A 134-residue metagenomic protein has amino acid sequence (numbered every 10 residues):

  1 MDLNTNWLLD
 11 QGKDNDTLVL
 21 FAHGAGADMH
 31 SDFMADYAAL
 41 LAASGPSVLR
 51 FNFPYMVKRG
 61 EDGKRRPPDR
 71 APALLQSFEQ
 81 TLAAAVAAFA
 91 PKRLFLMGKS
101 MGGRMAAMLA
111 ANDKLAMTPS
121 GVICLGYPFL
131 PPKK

Functional and structural regions predicted by a protein language model:
D2-R93: Serine-hydrolase catalytic machinery in alpha/beta-hydrolase-like enzymes
D36, M108-N112: Active-site signature of alpha/beta-hydrolase-fold catalytic machinery across serine- and Asp/Cys-nucleophile hydrolases
L41, D113-K114: Active-site catalytic pocket residues across diverse enzymes, especially alpha/beta-hydrolases
V57-R59, F129-K134: A short beta-to-alpha transition loop/helix N-cap that caps and shapes the active-site region
L96-G98, L125: Short beta-strand immediately N-terminal to the catalytic nucleophile in serine-hydrolase-like folds
G98-G102, A106: Gly/Ala-rich beta-loop-alpha elbow adjacent to hydrolase catalytic centers
M105-L109, K133: Hydrolases whose catalytic domains are alpha/beta-hydrolase-1, hotdog thioesterase, or metallo-beta-lactamase-like
A116-Y127: A conserved short beta-strand
